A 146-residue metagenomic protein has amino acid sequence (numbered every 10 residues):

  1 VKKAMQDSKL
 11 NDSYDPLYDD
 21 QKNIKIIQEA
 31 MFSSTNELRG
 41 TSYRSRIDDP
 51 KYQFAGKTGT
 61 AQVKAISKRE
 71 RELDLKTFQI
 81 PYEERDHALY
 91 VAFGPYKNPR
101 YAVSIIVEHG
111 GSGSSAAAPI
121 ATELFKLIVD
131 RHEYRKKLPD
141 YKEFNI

Functional and structural regions predicted by a protein language model:
V1-P16, K22, M31, T35-R135: Active-site beta-strand/loop architecture of penicillin-binding DD-peptidases
R135-I146: Short, highly charged C-terminal tails/helix-capping segments
